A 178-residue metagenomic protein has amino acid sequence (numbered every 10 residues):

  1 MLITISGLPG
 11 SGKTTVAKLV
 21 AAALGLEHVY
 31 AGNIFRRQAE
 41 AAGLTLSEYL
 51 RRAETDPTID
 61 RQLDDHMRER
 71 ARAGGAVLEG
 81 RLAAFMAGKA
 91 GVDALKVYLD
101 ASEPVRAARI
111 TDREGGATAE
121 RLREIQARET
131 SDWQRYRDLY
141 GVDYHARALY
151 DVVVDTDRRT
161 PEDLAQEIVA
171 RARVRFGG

Functional and structural regions predicted by a protein language model:
I5: Hydrophobic anchor at the beta1->P-loop junction of P-loop NTPases
L8: P-loop (Walker A) phosphate-binding loop of NTP-binding proteins
K13: Conserved lysine of the Walker
V16: Hydrophobic positions on the alpha1 helix immediately C-terminal to the Walker A/P-loop
A22-V29: Post-Walker A helix-loop "phosphate-sensing" segment adjacent to the P-loop in P-loop NTPases
V29-A90, E103-P104, G115-E120, T130: ATP-dependent small-molecule kinase phosphotransfer cores that center on conserved nucleotide phosphate-binding segments
F85, T118-E167: Small-molecule kinase domains that catalyze NTP-dependent phosphoryl transfer to phosphate-bearing small molecules
